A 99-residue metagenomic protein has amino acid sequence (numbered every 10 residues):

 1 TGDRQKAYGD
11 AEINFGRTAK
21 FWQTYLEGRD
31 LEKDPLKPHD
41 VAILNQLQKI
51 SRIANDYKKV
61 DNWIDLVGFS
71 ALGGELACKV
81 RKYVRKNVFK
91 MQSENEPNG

Functional and structural regions predicted by a protein language model:
T1-G99: Intrinsically disordered, low-complexity regulatory regions that flank transcription factor DNA-binding cores
